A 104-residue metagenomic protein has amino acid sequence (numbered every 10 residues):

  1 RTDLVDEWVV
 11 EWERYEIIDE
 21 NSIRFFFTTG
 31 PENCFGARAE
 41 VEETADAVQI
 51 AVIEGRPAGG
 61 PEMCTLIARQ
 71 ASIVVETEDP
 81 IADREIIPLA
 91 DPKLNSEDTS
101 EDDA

Functional and structural regions predicted by a protein language model:
R1-A104: Exposed, flexible binding/inhibitory loops of compact, secreted disulfide-stabilized domains
